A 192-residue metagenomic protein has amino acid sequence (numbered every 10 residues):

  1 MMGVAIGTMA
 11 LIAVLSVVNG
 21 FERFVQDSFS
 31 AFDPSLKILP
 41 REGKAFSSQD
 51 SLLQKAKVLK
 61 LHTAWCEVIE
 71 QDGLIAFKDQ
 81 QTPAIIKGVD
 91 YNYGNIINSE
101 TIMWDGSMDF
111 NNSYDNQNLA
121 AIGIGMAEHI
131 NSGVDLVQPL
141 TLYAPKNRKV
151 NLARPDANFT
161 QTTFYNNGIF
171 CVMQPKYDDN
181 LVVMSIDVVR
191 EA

Functional and structural regions predicted by a protein language model:
M1-G20: Short, strongly hydrophobic transmembrane alpha-helices
M1-V4, R41, A56, C66: Generic N-terminal segment detector
G3, D33-S35, P83: A common structural microfeature
A5, F29-F32, K78: Short, flexible turn/loop "capping" segments at secondary-structure junctions
N19, L36, K60-T63: Structural motif
E22-L52: Membrane-interface junction motifs in transport/secretion proteins
F29, K55-K60: Hydrophobic C-terminal alpha-helix "anchor/cap" residues
V58-A192: A structural signal for hydrophobic secondary-structure junctions, strongest on transmembrane helix-loop-helix units
